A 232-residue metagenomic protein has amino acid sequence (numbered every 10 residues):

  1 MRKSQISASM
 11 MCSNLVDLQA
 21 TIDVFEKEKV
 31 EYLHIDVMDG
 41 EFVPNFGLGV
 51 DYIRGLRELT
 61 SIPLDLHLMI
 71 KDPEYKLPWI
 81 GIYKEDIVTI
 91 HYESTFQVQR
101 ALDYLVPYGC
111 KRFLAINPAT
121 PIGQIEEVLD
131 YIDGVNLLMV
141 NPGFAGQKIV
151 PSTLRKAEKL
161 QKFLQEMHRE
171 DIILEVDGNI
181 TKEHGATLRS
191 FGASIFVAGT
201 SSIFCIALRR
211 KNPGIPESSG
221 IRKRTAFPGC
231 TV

Functional and structural regions predicted by a protein language model:
M1-T89, T95-Q97, Y104, I125-I132 (+3 more regions): Conserved N-terminal beta1-alpha1 strand-loop-helix module at the mouth
R2-S7, T60-L66, L105-N117, F163-V176: Short beta-strand/loop segments at the ligand-binding rim of alpha/beta enzyme cores
V37, L68, Y92, I116-P118 (+3 more regions): Short secondary-structure boundary segments
D39-G47, P118, V128-L174, K211: Glycine/Thr-rich beta-alpha phosphate-binding loop at enzyme active sites
I90-F96, M139-K148, F191-K211: Glycine-rich phosphate-binding active-site loops on the catalytic face of alpha/beta enzymes
N179-F191: Acidic, divalent-metal-coordinating active-site segment for phosphoryl/phosphodiester hydrolysis, typified by short
